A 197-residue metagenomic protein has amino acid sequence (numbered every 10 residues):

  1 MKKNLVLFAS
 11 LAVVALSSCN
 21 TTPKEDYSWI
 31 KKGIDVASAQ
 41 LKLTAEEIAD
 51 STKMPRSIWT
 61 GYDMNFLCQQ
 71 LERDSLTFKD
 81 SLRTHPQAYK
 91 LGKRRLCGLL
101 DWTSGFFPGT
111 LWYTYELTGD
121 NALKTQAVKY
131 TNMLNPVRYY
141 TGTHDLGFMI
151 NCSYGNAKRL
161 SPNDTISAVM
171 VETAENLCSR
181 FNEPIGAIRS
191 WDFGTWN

Functional and structural regions predicted by a protein language model:
M1-E25: Bacterial Sec-dependent N-terminal signal peptides
T22-N197: Glycan-recognition and catalytic cores of secretory/periplasmic carbohydrate-active enzymes
